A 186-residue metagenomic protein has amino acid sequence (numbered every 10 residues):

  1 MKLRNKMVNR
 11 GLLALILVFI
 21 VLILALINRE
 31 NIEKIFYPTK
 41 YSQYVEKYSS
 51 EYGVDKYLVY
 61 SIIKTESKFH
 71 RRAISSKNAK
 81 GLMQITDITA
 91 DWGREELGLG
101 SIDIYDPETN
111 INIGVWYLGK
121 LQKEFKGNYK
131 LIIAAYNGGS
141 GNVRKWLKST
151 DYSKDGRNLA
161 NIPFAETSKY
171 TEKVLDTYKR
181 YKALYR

Functional and structural regions predicted by a protein language model:
M1-M7: N-terminal Lys/Arg-rich, disordered targeting/topogenic segments
R10-I27: Hydrophobic membrane-insertion alpha-helices, especially the h-region of bacterial N-terminal signal peptides
I23-R71, E108, K173, T177 (+1 more regions): Export/targeting segments at the very N-terminus of extracytoplasmic proteins
Q43-K47, Y60, D91, N112-G119 (+5 more regions): Solvent-exposed, polar/charged alpha-helical surfaces in well-ordered, non-transmembrane soluble domains, broadly
L58-Y60, I102, K126-A135, R186: Surface-exposed patches in mature extracellular/periplasmic domains of secreted proteins
K77-L97, I113-Y117, V174: Substrate-binding/active-site groove segments that recognize and process beta-1,4-linked N-acetyl-hexosamine
I102-T109: A short, structured beta-strand-centered segment in the mid-to-C-terminal lobe of catalytic cores from group-transfer
I132-R186: Catalytic and substrate-binding regions of cell-wall glycan-acting enzymes that process beta-1,4-linked
